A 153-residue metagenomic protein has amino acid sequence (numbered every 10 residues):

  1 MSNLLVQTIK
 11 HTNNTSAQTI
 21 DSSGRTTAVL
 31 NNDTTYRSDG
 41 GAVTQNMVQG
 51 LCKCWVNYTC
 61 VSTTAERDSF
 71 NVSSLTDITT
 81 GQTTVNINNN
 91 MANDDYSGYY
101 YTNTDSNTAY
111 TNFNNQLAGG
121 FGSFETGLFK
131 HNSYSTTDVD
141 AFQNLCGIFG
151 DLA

Functional and structural regions predicted by a protein language model:
M1-E66: Intrinsic low-complexity, repeat-rich intrinsically disordered segments enriched in small/flexible residues
C52-A153: Extracellular attachment/recognition segments
